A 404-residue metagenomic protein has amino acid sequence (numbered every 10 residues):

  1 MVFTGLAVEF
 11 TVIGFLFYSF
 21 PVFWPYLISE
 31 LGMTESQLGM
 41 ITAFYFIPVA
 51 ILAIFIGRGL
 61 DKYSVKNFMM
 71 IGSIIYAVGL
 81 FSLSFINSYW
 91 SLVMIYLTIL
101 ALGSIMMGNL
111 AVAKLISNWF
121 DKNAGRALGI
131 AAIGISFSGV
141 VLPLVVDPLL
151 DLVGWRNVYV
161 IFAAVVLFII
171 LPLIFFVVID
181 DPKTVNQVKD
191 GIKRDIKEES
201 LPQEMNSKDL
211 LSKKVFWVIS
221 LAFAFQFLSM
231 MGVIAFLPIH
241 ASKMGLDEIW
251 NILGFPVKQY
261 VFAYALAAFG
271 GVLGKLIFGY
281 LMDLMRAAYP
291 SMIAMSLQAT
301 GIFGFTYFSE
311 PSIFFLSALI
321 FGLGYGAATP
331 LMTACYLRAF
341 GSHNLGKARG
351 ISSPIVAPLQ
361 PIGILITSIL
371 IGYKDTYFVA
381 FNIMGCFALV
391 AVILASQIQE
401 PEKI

Functional and structural regions predicted by a protein language model:
M1-Y26, L31-E35, V233-P238: Extracytoplasmic
F20-W24, K208-L273: Extracytoplasmic gate region of multi-pass secondary transporters
I51-W90: Conserved MFS/SLC helix-loop-helix module at the cytosolic interface between two early adjacent transmembrane helices
L52-S64, G274-R286, I371-G372: Helix-to-loop junctions at the C-terminal end of transmembrane segments in multipass secondary transporters
S91-M107, I313-A327: Hydrophobic core of transmembrane alpha-helices in multi-pass small-molecule transporters, especially MFS/SLC-type
L97-I133, G341: Cytoplasmic helix-loop-helix junction between adjacent transmembrane helices in 12-TM secondary transporters
A131, I135-P182: Helix-loop-helix hairpin linking two adjacent transmembrane segments in secondary transporters
Q259, Y264-F278, M282-C335: C-terminal transmembrane helical hairpin of 12-TM major facilitator-type secondary transporters
